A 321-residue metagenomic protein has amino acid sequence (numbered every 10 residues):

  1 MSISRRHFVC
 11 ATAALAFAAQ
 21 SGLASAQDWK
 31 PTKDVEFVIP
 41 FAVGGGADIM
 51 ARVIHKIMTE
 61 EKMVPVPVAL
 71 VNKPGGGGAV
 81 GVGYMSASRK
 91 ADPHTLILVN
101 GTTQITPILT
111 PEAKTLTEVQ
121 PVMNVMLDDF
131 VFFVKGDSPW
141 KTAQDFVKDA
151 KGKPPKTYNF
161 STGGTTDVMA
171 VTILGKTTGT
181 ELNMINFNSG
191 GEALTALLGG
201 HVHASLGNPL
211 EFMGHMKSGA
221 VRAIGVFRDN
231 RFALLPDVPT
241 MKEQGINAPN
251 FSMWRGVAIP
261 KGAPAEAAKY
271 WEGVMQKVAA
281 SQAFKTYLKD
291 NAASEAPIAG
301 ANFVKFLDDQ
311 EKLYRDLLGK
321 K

Functional and structural regions predicted by a protein language model:
R5-V9: N-terminal export leaders
A18-S21: N-terminal signal peptide c-region/cleavage motif recognized by signal peptidases
A26-E118, K156, T166-D167, G179-H203 (+3 more regions): N-terminal (or domain-start) structured segment
T32-D34, T177, E243, A265-K321: An extracytoplasmic/periplasmic, membrane-proximal ligand-sensing/linker region
M50, I54, G81, T142 (+6 more regions): Hydrophobic alpha-helical segments typical of transmembrane helices and their membrane-interface/capping positions
E60, A87-T95, Q104-E192, M241-E243 (+1 more regions): Hinge/capping helix and adjacent helix->loop/strand transition within the periplasmic-binding protein
G101-P111, V168, T172-T177, A204-V238: A ligand-binding cleft/hinge motif common to bilobed small-molecule-binding domains
